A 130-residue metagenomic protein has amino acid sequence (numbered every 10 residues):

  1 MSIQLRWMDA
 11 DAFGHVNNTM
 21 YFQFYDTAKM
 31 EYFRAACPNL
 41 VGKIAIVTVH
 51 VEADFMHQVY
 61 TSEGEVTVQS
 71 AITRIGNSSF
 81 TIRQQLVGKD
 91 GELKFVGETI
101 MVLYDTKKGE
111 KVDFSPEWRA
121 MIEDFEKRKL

Functional and structural regions predicted by a protein language model:
M1-H50, T106-L130: Hot-dog-fold acyl-thioester-processing enzymes
S2-Q4, E52-D54, Q69-T73, Q85 (+1 more regions): Residue-level recognition of well-ordered beta-strand positions that form the cores of beta-sheet-rich folds across
Y32-T67, A71-S79, K94: Hydrophobic beta-strand-centered segment that forms part of the acyl-chain substrate-binding groove
Y60-E63, T73-L130: HotDog/MaoC-like acyl-thioester-processing domains
